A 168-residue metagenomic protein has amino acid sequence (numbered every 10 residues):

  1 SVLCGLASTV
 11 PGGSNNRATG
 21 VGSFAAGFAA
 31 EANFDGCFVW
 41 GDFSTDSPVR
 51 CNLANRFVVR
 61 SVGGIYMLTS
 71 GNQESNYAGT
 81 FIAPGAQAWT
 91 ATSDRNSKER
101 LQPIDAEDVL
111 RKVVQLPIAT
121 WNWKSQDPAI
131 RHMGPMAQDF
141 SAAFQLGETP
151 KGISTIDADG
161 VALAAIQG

Functional and structural regions predicted by a protein language model:
S1-Y77, F81: Periodic small-residue-enriched repeat registers in elongated scaffold domains
N55-R56, S61-D159, L163: C-terminal intramolecular chaperone/autoprocessing and neck/assembly modules of extracellular spikes and adhesins
